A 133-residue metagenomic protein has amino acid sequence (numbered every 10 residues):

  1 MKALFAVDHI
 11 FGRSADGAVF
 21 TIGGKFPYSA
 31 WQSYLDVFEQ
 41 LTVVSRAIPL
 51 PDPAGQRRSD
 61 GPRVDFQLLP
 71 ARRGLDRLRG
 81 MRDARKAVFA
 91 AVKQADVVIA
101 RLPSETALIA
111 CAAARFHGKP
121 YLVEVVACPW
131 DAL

Functional and structural regions predicted by a protein language model:
M1-A54: N-terminal subdomain of nucleotide-sugar transferases
M1-H9, A114-A132: Active-site proximal beta-strand in glycosyltransferases
G17-G23, G74-R79, A100: Short, flexible loop segments at the rims of nucleotide/cofactor-binding pockets, characterized by
I22-F26, R79-A84, W130-L133: Nucleotide-sugar donor phosphate/pyrophosphate-binding loop at the beta->alpha transition of glycosyltransferases
S33, I109, A113: Hydrophobic/aromatic ligand-binding patch that stacks against planar heteroaromatic rings of cofactors or nucleotides
L50-D52, T106-A110: Short, well-ordered alpha-helical microsegments
D52-D76: Conserved nucleotide-sugar phosphate-binding/catalytic loop shared by glycosyltransferases and other
A87-A107, P120-L122: Short N-terminal targeting/anchoring amphipathic segment
